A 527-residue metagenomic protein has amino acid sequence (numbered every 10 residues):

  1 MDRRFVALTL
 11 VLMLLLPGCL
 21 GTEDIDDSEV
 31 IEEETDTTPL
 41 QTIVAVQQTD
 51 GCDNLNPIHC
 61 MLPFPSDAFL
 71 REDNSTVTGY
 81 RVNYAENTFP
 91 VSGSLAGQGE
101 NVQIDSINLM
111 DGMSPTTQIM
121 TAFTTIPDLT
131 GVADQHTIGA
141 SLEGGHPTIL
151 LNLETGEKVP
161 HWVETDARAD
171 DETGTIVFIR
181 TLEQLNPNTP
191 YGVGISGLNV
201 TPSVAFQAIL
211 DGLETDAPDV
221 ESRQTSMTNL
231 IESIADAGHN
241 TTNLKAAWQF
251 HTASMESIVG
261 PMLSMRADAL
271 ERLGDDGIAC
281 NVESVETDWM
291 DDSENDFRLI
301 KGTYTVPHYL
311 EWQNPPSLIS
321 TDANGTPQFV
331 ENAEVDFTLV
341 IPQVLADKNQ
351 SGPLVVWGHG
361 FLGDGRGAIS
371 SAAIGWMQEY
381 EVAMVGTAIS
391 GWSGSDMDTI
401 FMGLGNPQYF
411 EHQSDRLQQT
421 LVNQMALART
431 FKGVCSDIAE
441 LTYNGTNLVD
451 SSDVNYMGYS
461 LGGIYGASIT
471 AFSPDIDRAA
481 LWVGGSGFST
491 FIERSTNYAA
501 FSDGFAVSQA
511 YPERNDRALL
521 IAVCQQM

Functional and structural regions predicted by a protein language model:
M1-V30: Secretory targeting signatures
E34-P307, E311-P315: Acidic, low-complexity Ser/Thr/Gly/Pro-rich repeat segments typical of extracellular/periplasmic and surface-exposed
I119-A122, Q249-H251, L354-W357, A383-A388 (+2 more regions): Structural recognition of the beta-strand scaffold that forms the well-ordered cores of secreted hydrolase catalytic
D128-L129, V200, S257, P307-Y309 (+4 more regions): Solvent-exposed loop/turn segments at secondary-structure junctions within structured extracellular/periplasmic domains
A169-T201, V330-I374: A conserved hydrophobic secondary-structure block that centers on an alpha-helix together with its immediately flanking
W312-E334, D347-Y443: Cap/lid segment of the alpha/beta-hydrolase catalytic domain
D396-G403, A467-Q525: Hydrolase active-site cap/lid region
D453, M457-G466: Gly/Ala-rich beta-loop-alpha elbow adjacent to hydrolase catalytic centers
